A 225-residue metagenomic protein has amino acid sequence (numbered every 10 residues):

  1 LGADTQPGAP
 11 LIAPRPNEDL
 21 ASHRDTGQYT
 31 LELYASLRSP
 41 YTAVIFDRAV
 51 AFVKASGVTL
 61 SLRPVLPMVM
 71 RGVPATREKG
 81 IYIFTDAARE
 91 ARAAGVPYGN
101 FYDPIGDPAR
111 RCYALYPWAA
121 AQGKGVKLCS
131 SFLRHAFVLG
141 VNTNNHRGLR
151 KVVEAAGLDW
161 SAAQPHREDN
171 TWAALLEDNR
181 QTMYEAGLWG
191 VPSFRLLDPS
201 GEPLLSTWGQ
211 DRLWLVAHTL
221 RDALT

Functional and structural regions predicted by a protein language model:
L1-P14, E18, T42-V53, S131-T225: C-terminal cap of thioredoxin/glutaredoxin-like
D19-T26: Short boundary motifs at domain starts and secondary-structure transition points
T26-Y41, L60: Short active-site neighborhood of thiol/selenol oxidoreductases, capturing the structured segment around
E32-R38, Y102-G106, A163-E168: Conserved strand-turn element in the central/C-terminal portion of the radical SAM core barrel that lines
R38, T76-I83, E168, W172: Residue-level preference for long, well-ordered alpha-helices that form the structural scaffold of enzyme catalytic
A43-A136: Structural alpha/beta surface segment adjacent to cysteine/selenocysteine redox centers across thiol/disulfide enzymes
